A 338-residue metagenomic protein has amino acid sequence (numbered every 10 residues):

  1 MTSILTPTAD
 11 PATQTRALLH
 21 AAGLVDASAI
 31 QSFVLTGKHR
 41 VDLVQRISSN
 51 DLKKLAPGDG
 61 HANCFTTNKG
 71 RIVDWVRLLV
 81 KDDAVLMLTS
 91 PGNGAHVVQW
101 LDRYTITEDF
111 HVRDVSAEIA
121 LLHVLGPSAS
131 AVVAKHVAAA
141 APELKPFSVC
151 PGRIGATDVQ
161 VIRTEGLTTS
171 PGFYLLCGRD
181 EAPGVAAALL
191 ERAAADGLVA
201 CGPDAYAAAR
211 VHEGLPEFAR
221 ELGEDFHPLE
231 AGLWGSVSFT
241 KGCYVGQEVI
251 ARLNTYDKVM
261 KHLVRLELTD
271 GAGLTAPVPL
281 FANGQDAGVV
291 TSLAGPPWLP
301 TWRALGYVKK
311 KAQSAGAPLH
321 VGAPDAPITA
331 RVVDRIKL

Functional and structural regions predicted by a protein language model:
M1-V73, L79-V80, R335: Acidic, proline/glycine-enriched N-terminal capping motif
P11-H20, C64-W75, T105-E108, R153-R163 (+1 more regions): Short amphipathic beta-strand starts and helix->beta connectors
G23-V25, S32, D74-P216: Acidic, low-complexity central loop/insert segments
G37, M87, V124-G126, L175 (+4 more regions): Residue-level signal for inorganic ion chemistry
H39-V44, A95-V98, A129-V133, E181-A188 (+2 more regions): Short, conserved charged micro-motifs
P57-G60, P142-G152, G214, A219 (+4 more regions): Glycine-centered loop/turn motifs
R71, F226, A231-V237, K241-Q247 (+1 more regions): Glycine-rich, small/acidic residue-mixed loop/short-helix segments
Y174-E267: Anionic-ligand-binding alpha/beta catalytic cores of soluble enzymes and soluble regulatory domains that recognize
